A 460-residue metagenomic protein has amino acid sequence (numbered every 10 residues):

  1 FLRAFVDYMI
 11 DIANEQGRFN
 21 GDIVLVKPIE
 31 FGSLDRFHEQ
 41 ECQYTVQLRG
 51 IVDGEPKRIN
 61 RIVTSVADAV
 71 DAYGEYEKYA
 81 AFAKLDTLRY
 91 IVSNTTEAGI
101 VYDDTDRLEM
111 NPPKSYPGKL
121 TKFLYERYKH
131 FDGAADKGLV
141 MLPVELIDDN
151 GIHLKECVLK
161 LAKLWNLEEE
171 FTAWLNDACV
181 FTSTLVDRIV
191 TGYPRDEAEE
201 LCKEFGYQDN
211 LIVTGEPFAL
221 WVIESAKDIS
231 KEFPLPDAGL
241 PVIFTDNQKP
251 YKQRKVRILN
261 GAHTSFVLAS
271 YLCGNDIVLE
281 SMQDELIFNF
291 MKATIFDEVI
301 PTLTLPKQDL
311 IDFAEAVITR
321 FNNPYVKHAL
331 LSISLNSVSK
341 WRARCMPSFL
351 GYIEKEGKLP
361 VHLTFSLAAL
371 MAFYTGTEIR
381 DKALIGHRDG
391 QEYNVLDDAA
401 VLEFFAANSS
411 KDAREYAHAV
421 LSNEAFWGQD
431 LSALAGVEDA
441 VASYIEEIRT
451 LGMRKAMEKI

Functional and structural regions predicted by a protein language model:
L2-I460: Substrate/ligand-engaging "lid" and interaction regions
